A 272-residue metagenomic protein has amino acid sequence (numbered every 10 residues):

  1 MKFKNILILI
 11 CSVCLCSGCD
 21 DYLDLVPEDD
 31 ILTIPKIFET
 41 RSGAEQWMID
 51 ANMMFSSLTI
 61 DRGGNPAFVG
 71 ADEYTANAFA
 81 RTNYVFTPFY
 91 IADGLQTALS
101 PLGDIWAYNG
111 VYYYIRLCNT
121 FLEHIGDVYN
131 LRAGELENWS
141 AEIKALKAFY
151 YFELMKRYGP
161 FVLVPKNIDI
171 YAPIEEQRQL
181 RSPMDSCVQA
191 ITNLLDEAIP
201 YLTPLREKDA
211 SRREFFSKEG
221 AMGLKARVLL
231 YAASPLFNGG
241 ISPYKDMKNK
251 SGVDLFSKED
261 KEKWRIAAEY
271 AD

Functional and structural regions predicted by a protein language model:
M1-E28: Bacterial Sec-dependent N-terminal signal peptides
C19-V69, M247, W264: Membrane-proximal, proline-rich intrinsically disordered regions
E28-L32, A92-D104, N249-V253: Acidic/histidine-rich, surface-exposed loop or edge segments in extracytoplasmic proteins
R41-I49, M53-G63, Y84-Y158, I174-R213: Conserved, well-structured interaction surfaces
M155-K156, V162, R206, Y231-G240: Short coil/turn linking the two alpha-helices of tandem helical-hairpin repeats
M222-V228: TPR/Sel1-like alpha-solenoid repeat signature
G239-E259: A solvent-exposed, charged loop/short amphipathic helix patch at secondary-structure junctions
E262-D272: Polar, glycine-rich mid-to-C-terminal structural blocks that act as macromolecule-binding/assembly scaffolds
